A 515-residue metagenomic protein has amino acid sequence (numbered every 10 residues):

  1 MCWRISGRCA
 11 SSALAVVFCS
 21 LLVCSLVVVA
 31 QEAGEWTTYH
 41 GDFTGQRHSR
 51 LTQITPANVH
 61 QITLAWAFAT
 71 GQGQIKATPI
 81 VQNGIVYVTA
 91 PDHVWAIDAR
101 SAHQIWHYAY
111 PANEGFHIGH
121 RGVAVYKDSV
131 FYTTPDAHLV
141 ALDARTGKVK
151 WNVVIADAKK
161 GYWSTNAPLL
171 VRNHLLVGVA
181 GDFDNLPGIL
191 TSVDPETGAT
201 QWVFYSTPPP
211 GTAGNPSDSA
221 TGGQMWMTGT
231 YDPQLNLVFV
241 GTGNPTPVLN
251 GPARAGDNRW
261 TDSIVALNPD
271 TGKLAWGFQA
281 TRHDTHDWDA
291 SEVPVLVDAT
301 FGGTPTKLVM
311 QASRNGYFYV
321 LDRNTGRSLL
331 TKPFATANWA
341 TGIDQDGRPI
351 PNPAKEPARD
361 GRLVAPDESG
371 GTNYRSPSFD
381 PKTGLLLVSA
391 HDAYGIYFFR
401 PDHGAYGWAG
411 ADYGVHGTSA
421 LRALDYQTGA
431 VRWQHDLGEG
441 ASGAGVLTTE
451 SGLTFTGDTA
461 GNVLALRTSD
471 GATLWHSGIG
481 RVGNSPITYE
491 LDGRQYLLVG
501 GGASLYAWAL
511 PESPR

Functional and structural regions predicted by a protein language model:
S12-S25: Bacterial N-terminal signal peptides
Q31-T70, H103-A112, K148-D157, A199-T207 (+9 more regions): Aromatic (tryptophan-biased) beta-strands that constitute blades/sheets of beta-rich domains
W36-H40, Q72-H93, G115-L139, W163-P187 (+7 more regions): Repeat-blade elements of multi-bladed beta-propeller folds
D98, D143, D194, N268 (+5 more regions): Structural recognition of the beta-propeller blade-terminating site
G188-G198, D257-T271, S419-D425: Beta-propeller blade signature
V295-A335, R359-D367, G502, L510: Phosphate/diphosphate-binding loops
H391, V415-T468: Loop/turn-rich, solvent-exposed surfaces of beta-rich toroidal or solenoidal domains
